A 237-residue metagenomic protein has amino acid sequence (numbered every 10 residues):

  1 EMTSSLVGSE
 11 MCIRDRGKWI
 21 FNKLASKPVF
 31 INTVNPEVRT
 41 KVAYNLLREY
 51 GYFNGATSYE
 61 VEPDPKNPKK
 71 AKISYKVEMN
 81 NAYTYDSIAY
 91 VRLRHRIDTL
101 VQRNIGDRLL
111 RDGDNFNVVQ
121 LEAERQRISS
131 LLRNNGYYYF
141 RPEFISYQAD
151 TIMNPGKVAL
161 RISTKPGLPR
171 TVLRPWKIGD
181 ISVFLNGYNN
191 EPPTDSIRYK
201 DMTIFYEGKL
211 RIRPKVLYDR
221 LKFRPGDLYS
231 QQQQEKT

Functional and structural regions predicted by a protein language model:
E1-G8: Single conserved hydrophobic/aromatic residue that forms the stacking wall/gate of nucleotide- or nucleobase-binding
M11-C12: Active-site loops and adjacent core secondary-structure elements that bind or stabilize anionic groups
W19-K23: Extended amphipathic alpha-helical heptad-repeat regions
L24-F30, P63-D64, D112-G113: A cross-kingdom feature marking solvent-exposed beta-strand/loop segments within repeated, beta-rich binding/scaffold
I31, V38, V42, Y52 (+6 more regions): Extracytoplasmic
N35-N54, Q120-R141, Q232-T237: Amphipathic, non-transmembrane alpha-helical segments in extracytoplasmic/periplasmic proteins
N80-N115, R125, S129, Y138-T237: Acidic, glycine-rich low-complexity/disordered segments
